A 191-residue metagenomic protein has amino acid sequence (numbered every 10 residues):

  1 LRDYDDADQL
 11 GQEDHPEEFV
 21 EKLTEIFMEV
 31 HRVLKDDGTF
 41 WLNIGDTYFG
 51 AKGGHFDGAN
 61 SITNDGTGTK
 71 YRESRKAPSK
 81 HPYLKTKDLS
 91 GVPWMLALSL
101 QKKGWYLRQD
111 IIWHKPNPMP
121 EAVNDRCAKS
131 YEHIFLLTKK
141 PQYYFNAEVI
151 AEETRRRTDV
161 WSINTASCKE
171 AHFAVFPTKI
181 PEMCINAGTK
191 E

Functional and structural regions predicted by a protein language model:
L1-E191: Core catalytic lobe of class I
